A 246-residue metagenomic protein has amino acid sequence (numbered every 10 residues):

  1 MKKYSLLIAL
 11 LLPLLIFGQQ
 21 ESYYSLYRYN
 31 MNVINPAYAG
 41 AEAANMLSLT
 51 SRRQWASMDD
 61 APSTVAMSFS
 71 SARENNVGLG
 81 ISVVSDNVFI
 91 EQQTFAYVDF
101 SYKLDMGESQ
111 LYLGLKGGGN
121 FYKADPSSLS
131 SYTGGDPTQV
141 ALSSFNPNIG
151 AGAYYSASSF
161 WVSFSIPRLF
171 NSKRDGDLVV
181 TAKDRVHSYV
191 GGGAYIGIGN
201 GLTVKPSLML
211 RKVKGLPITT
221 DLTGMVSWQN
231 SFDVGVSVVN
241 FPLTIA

Functional and structural regions predicted by a protein language model:
M1-Y23, G224: Bacterial Sec-dependent N-terminal signal peptides
Q19-A246: Subset of outer-membrane beta-barrel
